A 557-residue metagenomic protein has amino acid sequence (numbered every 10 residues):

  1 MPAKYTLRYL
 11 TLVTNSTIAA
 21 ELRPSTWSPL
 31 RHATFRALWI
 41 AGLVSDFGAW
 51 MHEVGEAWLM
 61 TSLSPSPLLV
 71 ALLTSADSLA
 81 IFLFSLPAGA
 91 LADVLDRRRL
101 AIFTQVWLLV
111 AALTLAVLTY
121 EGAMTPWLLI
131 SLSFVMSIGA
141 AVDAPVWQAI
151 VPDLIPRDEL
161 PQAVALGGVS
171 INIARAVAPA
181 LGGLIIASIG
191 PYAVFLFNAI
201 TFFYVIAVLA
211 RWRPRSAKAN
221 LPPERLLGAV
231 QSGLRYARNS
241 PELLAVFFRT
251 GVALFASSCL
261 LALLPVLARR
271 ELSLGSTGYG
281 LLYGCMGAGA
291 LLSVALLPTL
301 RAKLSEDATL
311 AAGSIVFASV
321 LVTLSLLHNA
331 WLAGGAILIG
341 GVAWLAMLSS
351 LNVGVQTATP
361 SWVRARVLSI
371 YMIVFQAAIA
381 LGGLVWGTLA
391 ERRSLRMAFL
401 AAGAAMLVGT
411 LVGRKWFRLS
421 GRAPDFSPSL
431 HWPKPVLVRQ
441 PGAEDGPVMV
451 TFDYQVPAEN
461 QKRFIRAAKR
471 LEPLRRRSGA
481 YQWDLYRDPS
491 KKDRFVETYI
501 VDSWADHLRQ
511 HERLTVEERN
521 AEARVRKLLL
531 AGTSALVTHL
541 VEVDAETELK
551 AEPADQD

Functional and structural regions predicted by a protein language model:
M1-E21, V436-P447, R466-K469, P473 (+2 more regions): Short, intrinsically disordered terminal tails adjacent to the first/last structured region
K4-R418: Alpha-helical transmembrane-bundle signature of multi-pass membrane transport and export proteins
W58, P435-A443, D484-Y486: Short beta-strand/turn micro-motifs at beta-sheet edges
L389, V448-Q455, D484-R513: Short, well-ordered beta-strand segments in beta-rich or mixed alpha/beta enzyme and ligand-binding folds
L419-R422, P473-Q482, I500-V537: An amphipathic, aromatic/His-enriched active-site/gating alpha helix that lines ligand/cofactor pockets
P424-V438: Short, highly charged, low-complexity non-transmembrane loops/tails of multi-pass membrane proteins
E459-W483: Short amphipathic alpha-helical segments
Y486-K492, L529, V541-V543: A short beta-turn/loop motif at secondary-structure boundaries
